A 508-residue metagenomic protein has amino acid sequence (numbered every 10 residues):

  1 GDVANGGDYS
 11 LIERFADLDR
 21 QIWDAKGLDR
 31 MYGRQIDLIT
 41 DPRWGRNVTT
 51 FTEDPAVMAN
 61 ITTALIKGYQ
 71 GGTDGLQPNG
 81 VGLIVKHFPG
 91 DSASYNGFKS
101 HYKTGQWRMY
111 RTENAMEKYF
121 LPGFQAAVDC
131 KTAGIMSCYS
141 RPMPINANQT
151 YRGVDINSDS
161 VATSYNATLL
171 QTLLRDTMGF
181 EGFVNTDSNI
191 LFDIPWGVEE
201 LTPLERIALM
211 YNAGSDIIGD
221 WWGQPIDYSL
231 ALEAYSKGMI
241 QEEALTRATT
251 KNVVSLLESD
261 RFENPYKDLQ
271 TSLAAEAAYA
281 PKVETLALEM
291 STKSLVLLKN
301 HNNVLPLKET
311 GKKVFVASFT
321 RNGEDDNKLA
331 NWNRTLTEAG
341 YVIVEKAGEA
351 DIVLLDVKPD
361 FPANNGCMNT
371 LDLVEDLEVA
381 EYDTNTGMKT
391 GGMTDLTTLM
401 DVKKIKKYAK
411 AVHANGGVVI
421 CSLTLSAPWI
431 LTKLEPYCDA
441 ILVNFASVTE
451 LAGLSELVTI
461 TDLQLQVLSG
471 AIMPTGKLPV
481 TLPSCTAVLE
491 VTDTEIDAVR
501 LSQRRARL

Functional and structural regions predicted by a protein language model:
G1-L508: Glycoside hydrolase catalytic-domain context in secreted enzymes
